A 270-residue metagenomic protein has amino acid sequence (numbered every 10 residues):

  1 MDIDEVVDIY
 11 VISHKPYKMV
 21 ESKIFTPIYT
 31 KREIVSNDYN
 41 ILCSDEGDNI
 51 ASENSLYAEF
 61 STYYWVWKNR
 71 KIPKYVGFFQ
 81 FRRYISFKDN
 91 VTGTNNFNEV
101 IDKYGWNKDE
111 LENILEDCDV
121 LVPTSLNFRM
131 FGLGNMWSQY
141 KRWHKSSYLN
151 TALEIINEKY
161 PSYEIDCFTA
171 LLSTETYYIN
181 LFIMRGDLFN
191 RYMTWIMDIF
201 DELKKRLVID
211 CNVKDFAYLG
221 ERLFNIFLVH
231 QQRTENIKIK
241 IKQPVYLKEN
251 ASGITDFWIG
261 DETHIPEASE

Functional and structural regions predicted by a protein language model:
M1-E270: ER/Golgi luminal nucleotide-sugar-dependent glycosyltransferases, focusing on the catalytic module
